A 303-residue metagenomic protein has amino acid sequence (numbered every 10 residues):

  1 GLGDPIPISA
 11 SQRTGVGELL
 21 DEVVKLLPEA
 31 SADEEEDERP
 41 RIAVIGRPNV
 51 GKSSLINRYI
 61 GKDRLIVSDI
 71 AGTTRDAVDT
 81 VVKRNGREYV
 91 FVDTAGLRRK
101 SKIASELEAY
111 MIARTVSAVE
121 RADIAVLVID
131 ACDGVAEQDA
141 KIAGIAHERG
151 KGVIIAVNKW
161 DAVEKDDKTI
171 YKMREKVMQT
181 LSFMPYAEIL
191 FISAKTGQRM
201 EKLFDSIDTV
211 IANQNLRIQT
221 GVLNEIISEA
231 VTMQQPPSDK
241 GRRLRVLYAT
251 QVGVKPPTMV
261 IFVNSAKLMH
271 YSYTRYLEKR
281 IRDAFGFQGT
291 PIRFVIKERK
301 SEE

Functional and structural regions predicted by a protein language model:
G1-V92, L97-A113, S117, R121-V128 (+1 more regions): C-terminal-of-GTPase-core extension/linker across diverse P-loop GTPases
